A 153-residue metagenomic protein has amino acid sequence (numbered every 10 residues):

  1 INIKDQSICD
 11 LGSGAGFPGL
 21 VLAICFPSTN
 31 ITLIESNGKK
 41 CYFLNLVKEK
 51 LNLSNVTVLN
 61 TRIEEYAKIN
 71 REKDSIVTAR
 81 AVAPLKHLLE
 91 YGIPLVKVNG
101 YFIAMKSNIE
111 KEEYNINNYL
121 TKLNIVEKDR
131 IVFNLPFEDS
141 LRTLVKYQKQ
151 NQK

Functional and structural regions predicted by a protein language model:
I1-R80, L89-E90: Conserved SAM/SAH cofactor-binding pocket of Class I
F26, V96-V98: Helix-to-beta-strand junctions that scaffold the AdoMet/dcAdoMet cofactor pocket in Class I SAM-dependent enzymes
N30, N55-T57, Y101, V126-D129: Conserved beta-strand segments of alpha/beta enzyme cores
T32, N108-K153: Active-site capping/gating segments
K40, V96, I109-E112: Short gly/pro/ser/thr-enriched loop/turn and capping motifs at secondary-structure boundaries
A81-V82, S107: Short glycine-/small-residue-rich Rossmann-like dinucleotide-binding loops
L85-H87: Short glycine-rich, flexible loops that bind phosphorylated cofactors or substrates
N99-I109: Conserved beta-strand signature within the Rossmann-like core of class I S-adenosyl-L-methionine
